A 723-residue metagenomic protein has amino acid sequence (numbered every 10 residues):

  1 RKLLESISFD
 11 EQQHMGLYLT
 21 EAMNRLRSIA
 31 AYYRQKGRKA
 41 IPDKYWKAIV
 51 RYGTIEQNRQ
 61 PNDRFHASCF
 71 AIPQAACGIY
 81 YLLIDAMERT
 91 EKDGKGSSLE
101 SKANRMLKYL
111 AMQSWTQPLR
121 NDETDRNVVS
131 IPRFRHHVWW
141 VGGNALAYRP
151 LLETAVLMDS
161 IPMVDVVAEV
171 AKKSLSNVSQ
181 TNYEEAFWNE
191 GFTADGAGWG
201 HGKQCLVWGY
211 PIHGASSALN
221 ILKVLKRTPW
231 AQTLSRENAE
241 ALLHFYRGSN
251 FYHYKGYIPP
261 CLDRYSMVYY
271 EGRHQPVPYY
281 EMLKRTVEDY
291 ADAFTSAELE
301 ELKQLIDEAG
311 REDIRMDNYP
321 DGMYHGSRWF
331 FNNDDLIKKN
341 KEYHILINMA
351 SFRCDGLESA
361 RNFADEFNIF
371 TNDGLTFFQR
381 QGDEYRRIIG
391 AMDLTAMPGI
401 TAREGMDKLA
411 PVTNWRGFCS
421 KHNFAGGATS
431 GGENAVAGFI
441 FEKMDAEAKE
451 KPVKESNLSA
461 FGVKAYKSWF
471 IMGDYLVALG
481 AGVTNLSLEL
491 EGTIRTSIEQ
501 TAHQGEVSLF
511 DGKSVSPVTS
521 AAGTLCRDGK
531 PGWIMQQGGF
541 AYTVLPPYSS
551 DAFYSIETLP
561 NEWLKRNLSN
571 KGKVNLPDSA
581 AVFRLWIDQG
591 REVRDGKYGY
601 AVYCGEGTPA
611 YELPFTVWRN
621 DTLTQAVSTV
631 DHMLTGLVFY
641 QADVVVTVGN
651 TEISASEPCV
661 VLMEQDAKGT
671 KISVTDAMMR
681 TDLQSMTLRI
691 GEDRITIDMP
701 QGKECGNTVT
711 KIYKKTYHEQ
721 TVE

Functional and structural regions predicted by a protein language model:
K2-S266: Aromatic-lined, polymer-binding surfaces characteristic of secreted/periplasmic polysaccharide-degrading enzymes
S97-E100, V544-Y548, D698, T708-I712 (+1 more regions): Beta-strand-enriched accessory nucleic-acid recognition/scaffold domains that flank the catalytic cores of large
G214, I221-I695: Extended polysaccharide-engagement surfaces of secreted carbohydrate-active enzymes
N332, G596-A601, G702-E723: C-terminal beta-strand-rich structural cap/linker in extracellular carbohydrate-active enzymes
I695-Q701: Predominantly polar beta-repeat domains that present long G/T/S/D/N-rich surfaces used to bind, process, or adhere
